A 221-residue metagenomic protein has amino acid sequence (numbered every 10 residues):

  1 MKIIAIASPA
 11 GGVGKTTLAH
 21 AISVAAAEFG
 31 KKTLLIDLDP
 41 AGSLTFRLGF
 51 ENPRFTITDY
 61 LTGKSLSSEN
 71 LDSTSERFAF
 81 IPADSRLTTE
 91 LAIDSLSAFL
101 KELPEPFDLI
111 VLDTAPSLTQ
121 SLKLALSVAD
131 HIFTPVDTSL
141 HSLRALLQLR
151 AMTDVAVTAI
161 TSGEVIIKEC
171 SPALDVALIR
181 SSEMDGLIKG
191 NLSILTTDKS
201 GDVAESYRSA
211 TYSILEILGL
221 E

Functional and structural regions predicted by a protein language model:
M1-I3, I160-S162, E221: Acidic-aromatic/histidine active-site loop/patch
K2-P40: Walker A/P-loop phosphate-binding motif and the immediately C-terminal alpha-helix
E28, K32-E105, K189: P-loop/Walker-type NTP enzyme "switch/lid" segment
P104-S121: Glycine-rich phosphate-binding loop used to anchor ATP phosphates in small-molecule kinases, encompassing both
S121-S139: Inter-motif core of Ras-like GTPase G domains
I160-D198, Y207, S213, I217: Beta-strand-loop-alpha "switch" segments that mediate conformational coupling across diverse proteins
